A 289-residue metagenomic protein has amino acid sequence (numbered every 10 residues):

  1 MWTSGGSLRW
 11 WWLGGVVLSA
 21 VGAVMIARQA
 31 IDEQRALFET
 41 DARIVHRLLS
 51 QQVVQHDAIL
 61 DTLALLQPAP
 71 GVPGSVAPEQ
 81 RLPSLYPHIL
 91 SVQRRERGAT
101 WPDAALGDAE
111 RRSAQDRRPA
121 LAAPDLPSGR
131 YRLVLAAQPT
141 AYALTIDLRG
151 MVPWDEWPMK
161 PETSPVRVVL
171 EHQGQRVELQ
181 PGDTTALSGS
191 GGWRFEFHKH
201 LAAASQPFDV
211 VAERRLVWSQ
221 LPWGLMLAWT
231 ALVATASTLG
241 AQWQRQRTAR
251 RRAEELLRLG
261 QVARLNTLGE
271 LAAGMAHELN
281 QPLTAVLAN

Functional and structural regions predicted by a protein language model:
W2-L18, W223-L227: N-terminal signal-anchor/signal peptide hydrophobic helix marking the start of the first transmembrane segment
G14-G71: Juxtamembrane extracytoplasmic/periplasmic/luminal helical "stalk" adjacent to the first N-terminal
D41, Q55-L106: Extracytoplasmic/periplasmic sensory segments of membrane signal-transduction proteins
V76-L85, R112-Q175: Solvent-exposed, extracytoplasmic
V177-M226: Extracellular/periplasmic juxtamembrane segments that couple receptor/chemosensory ectodomains to their
V217-S237, A241: N-terminal membrane-entry
R251-H277: Conserved HAMP-HisKA connector
L271, L279-L287: Short post-phosphohistidine helix in the DHp/HisKA domain of histidine kinases
